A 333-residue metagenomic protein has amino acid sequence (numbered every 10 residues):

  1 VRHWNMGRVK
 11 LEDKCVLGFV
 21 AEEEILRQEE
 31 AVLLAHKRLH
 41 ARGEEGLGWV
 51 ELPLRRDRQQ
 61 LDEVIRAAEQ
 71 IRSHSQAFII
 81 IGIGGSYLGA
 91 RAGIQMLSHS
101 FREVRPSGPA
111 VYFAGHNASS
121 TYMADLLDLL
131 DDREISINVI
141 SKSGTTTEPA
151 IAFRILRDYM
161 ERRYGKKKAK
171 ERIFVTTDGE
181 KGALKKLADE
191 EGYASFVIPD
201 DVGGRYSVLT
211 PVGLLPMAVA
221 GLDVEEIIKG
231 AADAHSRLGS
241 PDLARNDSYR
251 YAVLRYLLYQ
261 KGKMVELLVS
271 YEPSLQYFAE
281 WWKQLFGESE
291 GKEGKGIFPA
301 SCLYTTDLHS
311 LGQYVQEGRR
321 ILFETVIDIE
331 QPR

Functional and structural regions predicted by a protein language model:
R2-E69: Extended, charge-enriched "interface" segments that sit outside catalytic cores
G7-R27, V64-L88, Q260-E272: A short, flexible N-terminal coil/short beta segment enriched in small residues
R42-G43, E63-Q76, L126-I135, R255-M264 (+1 more regions): Glycine-rich phosphate/diphosphate-binding loops that line cofactor/substrate pockets in enzymes
R55-Q60, F113-N117, A244-R245, S301: Short, flexible loop segments at the rims of nucleotide/cofactor-binding pockets, characterized by
D62, A118-D125, D307, L311: Structural motif
E69-P241: Glycine-rich phosphate-binding loops that contact phosphosugars or nucleotide phosphates
R162-T325, E330: Active-site phosphate/pyrophosphate-binding segments
